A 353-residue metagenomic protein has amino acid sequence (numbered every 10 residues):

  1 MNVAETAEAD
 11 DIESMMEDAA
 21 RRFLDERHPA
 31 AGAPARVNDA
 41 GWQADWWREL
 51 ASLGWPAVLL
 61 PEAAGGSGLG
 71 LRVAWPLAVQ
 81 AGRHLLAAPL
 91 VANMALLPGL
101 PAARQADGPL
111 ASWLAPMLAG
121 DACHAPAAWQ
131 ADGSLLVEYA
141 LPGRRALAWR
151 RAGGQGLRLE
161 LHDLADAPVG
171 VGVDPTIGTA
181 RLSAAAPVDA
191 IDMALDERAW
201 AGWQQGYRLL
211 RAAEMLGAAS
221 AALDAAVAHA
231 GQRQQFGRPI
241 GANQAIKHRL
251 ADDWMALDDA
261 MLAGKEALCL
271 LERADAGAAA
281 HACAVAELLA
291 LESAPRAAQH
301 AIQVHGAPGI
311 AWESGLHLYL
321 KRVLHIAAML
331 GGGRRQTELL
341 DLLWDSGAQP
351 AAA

Functional and structural regions predicted by a protein language model:
M1-H84, M117-G120, W203-A353: Alpha-helical interface subdomain recognition
R27, A81, L97-A103, A146 (+2 more regions): Alpha-helix C-terminal capping segments
A35, A88-Q105: N-terminal glycine-rich flavin-associated loop
Q43-R48, G99-A102, G133-E138: Short, solvent-exposed polar/charged micro-motifs at secondary-structure junctions
V73-A74, N93-L96, P109-W113: Generic hydrophobic, aliphatic-rich segments that mediate packing or membrane embedding
A88, G108-D224, A351-A353: FAD-binding core of flavoproteins
L90, I191-D192, F236, I240: Short clusters of hydrophobic/aromatic residues that line enzyme substrate/ligand-binding pockets
N93-P98, A194-L195, L320, E338-L340: Low-complexity, flexible helical/coil segments
